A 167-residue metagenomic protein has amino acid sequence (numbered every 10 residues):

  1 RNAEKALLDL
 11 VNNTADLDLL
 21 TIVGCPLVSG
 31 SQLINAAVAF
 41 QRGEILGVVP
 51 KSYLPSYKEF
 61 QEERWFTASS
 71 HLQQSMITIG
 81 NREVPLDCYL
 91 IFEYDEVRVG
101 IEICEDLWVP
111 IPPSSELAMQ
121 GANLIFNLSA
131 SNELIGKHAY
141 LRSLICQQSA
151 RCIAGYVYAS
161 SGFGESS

Functional and structural regions predicted by a protein language model:
R1-S167: Enzyme catalytic cores with a strong preference for nitrogen-chemistry domains
